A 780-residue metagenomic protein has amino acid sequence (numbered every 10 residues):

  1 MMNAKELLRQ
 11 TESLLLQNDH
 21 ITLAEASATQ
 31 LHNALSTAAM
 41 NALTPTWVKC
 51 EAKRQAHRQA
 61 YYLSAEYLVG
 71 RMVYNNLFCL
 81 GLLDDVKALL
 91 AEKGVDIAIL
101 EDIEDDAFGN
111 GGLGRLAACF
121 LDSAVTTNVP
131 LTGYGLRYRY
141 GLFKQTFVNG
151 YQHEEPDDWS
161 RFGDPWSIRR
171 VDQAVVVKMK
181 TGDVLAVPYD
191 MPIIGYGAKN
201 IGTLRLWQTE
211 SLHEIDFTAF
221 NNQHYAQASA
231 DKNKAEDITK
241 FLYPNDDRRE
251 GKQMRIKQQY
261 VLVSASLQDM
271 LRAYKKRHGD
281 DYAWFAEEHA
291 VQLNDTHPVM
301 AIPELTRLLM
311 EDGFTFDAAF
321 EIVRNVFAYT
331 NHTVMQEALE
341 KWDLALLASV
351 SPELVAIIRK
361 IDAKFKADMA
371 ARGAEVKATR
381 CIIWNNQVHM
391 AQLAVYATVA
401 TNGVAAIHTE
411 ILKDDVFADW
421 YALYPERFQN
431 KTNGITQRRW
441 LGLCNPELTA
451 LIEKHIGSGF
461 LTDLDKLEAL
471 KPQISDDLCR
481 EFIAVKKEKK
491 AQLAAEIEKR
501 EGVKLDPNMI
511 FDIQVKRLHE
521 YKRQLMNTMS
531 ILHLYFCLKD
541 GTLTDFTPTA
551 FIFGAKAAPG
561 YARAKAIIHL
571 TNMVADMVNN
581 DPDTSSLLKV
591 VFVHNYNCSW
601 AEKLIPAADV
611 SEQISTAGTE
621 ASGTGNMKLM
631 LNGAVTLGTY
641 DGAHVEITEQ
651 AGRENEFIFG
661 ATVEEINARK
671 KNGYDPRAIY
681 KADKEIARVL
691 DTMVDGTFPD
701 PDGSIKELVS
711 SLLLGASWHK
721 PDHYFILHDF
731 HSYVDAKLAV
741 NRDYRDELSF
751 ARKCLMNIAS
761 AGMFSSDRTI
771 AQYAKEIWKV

Functional and structural regions predicted by a protein language model:
M1-V780: A conserved ligand/cofactor-binding region detector
